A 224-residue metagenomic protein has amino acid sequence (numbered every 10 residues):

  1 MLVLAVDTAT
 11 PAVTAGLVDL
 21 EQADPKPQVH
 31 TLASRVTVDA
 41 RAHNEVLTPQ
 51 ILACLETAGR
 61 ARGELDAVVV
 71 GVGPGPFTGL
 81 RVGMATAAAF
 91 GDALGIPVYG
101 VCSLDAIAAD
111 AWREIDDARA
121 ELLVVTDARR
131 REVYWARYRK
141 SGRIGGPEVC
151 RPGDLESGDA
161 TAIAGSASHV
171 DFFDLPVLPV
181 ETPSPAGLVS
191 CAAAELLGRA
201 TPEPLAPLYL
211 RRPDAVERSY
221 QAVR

Functional and structural regions predicted by a protein language model:
M1-V72: N-terminal beta-alpha supersecondary unit
A23-A42, P97-G187, G198-E203, Y209 (+1 more regions): Surface "functional belts" at beta-alpha junctions
N44, T48, A87, P185-V189: A general structural signal for well-ordered alpha-helical segments in protein cores
A53, A88, D92, R113 (+1 more regions): Short, well-ordered alpha-helices that flank and scaffold nucleotide-derived cofactor binding pockets
L55, A192-T201: Short, hydrophobic alpha-helical segments
V69-S103: DPxDG-like acidic metal-binding loop motif
